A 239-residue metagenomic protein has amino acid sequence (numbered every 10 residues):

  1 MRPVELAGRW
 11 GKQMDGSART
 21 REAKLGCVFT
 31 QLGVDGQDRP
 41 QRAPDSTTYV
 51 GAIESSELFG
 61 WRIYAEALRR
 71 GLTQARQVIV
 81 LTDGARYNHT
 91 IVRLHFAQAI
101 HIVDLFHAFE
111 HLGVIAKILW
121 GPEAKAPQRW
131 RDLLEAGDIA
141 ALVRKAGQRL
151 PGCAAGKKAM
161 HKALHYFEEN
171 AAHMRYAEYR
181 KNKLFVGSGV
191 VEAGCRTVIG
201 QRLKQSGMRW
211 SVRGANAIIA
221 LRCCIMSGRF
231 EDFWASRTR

Functional and structural regions predicted by a protein language model:
M1-R239: Catalytic center-proximal scaffold of phosphoryl-transfer enzymes
